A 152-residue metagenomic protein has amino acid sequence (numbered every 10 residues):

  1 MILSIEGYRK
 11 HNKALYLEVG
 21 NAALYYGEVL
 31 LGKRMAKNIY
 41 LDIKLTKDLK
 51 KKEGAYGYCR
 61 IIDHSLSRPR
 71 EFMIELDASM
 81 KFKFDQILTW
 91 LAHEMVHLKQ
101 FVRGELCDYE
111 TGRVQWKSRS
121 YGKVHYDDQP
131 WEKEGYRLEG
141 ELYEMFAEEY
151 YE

Functional and structural regions predicted by a protein language model:
M1-L15, L41-K52: Hydrophobic or amphipathic, alpha-helical segments that drive membrane association/targeting
A14-K37: Zn2+-dependent metallopeptidase catalytic core
V29-N38, E105-C107, F146-E152: Surface-exposed helix-capping loop/turn segments at secondary-structure junctions
K51-D85: Active-site scaffold of zinc-dependent metalloenzymes
D85-T89, F101-K133: Post-HEXXH active-site segment of zinc metalloproteases
A92-Q100: Short active-site segment of divalent metal-dependent hydrolases/proteases that encodes the spacing between
H125-E132, R137-E152: Long, well-structured alpha-helical subdomains associated with metal-dependent extracellular/ecto-lumenal hydrolases
